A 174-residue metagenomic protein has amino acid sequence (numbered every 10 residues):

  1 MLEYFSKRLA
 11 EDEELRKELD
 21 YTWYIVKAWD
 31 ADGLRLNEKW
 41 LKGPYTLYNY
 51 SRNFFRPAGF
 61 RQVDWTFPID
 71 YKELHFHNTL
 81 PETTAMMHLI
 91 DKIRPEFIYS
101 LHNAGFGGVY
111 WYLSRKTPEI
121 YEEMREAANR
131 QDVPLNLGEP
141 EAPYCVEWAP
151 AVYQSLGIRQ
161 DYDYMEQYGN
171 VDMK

Functional and structural regions predicted by a protein language model:
M1-Y121, N129, P134-L137, A142 (+1 more regions): Active-site/substrate-binding loop(s) of hydrolase catalytic cores
A142-A149: A glycine-rich phosphate-binding loop feature that marks nucleotide/adenosyl-phosphate handling sites
N170-K174: A conserved active-site cap/scaffold subdomain adjacent to cofactor or substrate pockets
